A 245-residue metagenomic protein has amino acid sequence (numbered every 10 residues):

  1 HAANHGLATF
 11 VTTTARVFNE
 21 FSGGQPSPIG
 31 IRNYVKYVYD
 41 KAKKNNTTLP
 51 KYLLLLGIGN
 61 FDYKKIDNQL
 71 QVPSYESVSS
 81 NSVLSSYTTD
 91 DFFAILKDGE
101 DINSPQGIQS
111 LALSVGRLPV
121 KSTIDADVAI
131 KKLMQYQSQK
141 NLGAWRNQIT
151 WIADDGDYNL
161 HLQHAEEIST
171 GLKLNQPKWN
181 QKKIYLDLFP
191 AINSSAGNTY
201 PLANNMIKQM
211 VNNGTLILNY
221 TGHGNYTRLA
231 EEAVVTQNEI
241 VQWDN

Functional and structural regions predicted by a protein language model:
H1-N245: Cysteine-dependent hydrolase recognition
